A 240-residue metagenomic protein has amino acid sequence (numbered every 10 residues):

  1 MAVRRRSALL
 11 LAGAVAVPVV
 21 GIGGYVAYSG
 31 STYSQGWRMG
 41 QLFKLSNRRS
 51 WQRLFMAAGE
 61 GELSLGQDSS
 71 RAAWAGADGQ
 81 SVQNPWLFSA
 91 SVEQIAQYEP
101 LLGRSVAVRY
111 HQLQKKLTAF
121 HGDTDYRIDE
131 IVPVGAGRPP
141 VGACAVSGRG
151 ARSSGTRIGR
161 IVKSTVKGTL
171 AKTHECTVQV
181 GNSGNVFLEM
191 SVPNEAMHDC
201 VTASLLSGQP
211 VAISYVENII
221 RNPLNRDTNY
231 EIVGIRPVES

Functional and structural regions predicted by a protein language model:
M1-V3, A16: Secretory targeting signals
S7-L10: N-terminal export leaders
G13-G21: Core hydrophobic alpha-helical transmembrane segments of single-pass membrane proteins
I22-S34, R138-S153: Short boundary/loop segments of OB/S1/cold-shock single-stranded nucleic-acid-binding domains
S34-F55, R152-H174: Structural detector for short beta-strands of small beta-barrel domains
Q52-N84, A171-M190: OB-fold (S1/OB) nucleic-acid-binding surfaces
V82-Q83, S89-R109, E195-I213: Short nucleic-acid-contacting surface segments enriched for D/E, G, S/T with interspersed K/R
L113-G142, N218-S240: OB-fold/S1-family single-stranded nucleic acid-binding modules
